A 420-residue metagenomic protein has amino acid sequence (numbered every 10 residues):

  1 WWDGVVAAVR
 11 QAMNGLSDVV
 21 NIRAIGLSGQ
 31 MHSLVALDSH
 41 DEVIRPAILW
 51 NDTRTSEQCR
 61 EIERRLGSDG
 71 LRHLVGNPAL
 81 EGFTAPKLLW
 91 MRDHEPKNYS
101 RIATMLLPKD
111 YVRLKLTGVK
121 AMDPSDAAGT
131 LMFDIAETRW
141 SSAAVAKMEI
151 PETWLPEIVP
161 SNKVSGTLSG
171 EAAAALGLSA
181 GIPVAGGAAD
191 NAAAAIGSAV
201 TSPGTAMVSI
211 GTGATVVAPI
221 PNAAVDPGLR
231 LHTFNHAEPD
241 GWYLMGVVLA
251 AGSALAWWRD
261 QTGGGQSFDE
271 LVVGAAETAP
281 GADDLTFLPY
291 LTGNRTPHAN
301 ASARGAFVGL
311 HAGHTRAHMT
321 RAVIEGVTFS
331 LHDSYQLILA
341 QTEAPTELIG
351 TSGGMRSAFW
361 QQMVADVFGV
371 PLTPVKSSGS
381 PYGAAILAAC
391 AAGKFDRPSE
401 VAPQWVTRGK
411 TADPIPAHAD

Functional and structural regions predicted by a protein language model:
W1-V19: N-terminal phosphate-binding loop and adjacent alpha-helix
D3-A7, R23-R65, K97, G118-A121 (+1 more regions): Glycine/Thr-rich phosphate-binding loops that ligate phosphate moieties of nucleotide and other phosphorylated ligands
M13, E63, R72, R92 (+9 more regions): Residue-level preference for well-ordered alpha-helical positions
D18-I22, Y99-R101, L178-A180, T201-P203 (+1 more regions): Short helix-loop-beta connector
A24-G29, I48-N51, V75-F83, A103-P108 (+7 more regions): Active-site nucleophile and cofactor-binding loops and adjacent substrate-binding regions of central metabolic enzymes
R64-L80, G177-S179, G204-M207, C390-Q404: A polyampholytic, Gly/Pro-enriched intrinsically disordered region
L71-A189, L255, L288-T292, T320 (+1 more regions): Gly/Ser/Thr-rich active-site cleft segment
M132-P239, A250, Q266, E270 (+3 more regions): ATP-dependent carbohydrate kinase catalytic cores
